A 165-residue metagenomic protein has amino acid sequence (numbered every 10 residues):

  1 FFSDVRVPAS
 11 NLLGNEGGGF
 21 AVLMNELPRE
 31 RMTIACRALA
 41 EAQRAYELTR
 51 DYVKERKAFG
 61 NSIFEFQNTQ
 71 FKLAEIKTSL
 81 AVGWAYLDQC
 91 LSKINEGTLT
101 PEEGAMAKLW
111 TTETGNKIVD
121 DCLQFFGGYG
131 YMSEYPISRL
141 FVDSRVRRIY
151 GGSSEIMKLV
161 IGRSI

Functional and structural regions predicted by a protein language model:
F1, A9-S10, N15-G18, M24-I165: Alpha-helical interface subdomain recognition
